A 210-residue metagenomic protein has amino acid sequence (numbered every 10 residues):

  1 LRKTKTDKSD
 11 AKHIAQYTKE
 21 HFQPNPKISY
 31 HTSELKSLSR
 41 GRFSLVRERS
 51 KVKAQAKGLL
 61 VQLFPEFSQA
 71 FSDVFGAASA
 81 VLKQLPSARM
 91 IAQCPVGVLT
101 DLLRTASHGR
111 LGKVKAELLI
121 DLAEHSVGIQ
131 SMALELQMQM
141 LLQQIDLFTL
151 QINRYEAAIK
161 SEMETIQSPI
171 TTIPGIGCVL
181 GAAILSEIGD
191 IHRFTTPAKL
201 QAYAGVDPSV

Functional and structural regions predicted by a protein language model:
L1-V210: A detector of single, family-specific signature residues that are central to catalytic or substrate-handling motifs
